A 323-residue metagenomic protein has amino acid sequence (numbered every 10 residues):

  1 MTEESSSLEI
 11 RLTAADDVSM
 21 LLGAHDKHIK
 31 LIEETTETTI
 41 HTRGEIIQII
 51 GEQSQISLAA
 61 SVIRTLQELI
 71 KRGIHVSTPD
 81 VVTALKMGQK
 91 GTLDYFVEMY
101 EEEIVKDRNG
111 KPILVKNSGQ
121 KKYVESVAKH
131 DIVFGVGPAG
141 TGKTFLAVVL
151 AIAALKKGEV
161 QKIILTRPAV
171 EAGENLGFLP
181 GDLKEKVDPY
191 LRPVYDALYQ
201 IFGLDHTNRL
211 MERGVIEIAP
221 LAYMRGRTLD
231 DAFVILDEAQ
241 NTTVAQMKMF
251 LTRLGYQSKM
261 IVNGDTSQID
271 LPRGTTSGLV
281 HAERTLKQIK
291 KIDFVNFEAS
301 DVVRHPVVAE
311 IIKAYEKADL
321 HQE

Functional and structural regions predicted by a protein language model:
M1-E3, Q89-E103, L320-E323: Intrinsically disordered, low-complexity linkers and terminal tails enriched in Pro/Gly and often acidic or mixed-charge
T2-M20: Short glycine-/aliphatic-rich beta-strand segments at the starts of folded cytosolic domains
L12-A14, T42-G44, G51, R167 (+2 more regions): Flexible glycine-/small-residue-rich
A15-E34: Short amphipathic alpha-helix segments
E34-H41: A short, structured beta-strand/loop element
H41-Y100: Interdomain "pre-motor" coupling segment immediately N-terminal to P-loop NTPase/helicase cores
L93-V115, Q120-K121: P-loop NTP-binding catalytic core
R108-S118, S126-L236, Q240-E323: Conserved helicase motor core of SF1/SF2 NTP-dependent helicases
